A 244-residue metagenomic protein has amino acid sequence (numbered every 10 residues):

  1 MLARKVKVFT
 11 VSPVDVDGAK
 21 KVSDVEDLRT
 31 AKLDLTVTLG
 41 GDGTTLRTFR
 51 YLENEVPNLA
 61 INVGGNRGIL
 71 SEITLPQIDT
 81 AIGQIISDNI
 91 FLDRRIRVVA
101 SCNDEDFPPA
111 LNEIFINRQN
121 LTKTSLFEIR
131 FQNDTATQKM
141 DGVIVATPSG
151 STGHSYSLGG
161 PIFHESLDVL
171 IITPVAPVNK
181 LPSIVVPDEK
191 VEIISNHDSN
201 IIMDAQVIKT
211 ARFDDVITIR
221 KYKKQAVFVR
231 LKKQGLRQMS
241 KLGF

Functional and structural regions predicted by a protein language model:
M1, R29-T30, Y51: Generic structural signal for beta-strand residues in well-ordered domains
L2-D27, G64-V143, T152-F244: Catalytic phosphate-donor-binding core of small-molecule kinases
A3-K5, L33, E55: A general structural motif
E26-R47: Short, well-ordered secondary-structure micro-motifs within conserved domains or adaptor modules
G41-T44, G64, S149-T152: Short glycine-rich anion-binding loops that position phosphate/pyrophosphate groups of nucleotides and phosphorylated
L46-N54, S155-G159: Short Gly/Thr/Asp-enriched flexible loops that form oxyanion-binding sites at enzyme active sites
P57-L59: Proline-centered loop/turn at the N-terminus of a beta-strand
